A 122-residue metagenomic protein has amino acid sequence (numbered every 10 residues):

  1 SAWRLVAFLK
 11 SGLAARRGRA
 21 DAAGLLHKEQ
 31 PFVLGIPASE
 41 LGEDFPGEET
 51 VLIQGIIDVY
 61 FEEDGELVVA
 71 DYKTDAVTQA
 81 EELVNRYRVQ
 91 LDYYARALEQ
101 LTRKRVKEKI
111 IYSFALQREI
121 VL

Functional and structural regions predicted by a protein language model:
S1-L122: Structural signature of nuclease core domains in nucleic-acid processing machines
